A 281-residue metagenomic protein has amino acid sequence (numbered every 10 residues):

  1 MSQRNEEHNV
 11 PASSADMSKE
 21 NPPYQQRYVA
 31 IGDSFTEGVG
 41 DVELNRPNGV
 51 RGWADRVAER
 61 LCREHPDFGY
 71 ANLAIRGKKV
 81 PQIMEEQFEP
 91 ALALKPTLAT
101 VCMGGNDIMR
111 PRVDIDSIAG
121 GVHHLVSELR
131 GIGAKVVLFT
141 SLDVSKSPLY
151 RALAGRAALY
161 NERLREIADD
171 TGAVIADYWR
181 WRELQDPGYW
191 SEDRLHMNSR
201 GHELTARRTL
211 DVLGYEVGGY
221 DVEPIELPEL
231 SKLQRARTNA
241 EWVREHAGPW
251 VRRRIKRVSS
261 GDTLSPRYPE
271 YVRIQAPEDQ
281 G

Functional and structural regions predicted by a protein language model:
S2-A15, N21-Y24, D170, D193-H196 (+1 more regions): Conserved catalytic region of serine esterases and O-acyltransferases that act on ester linkages in lipids
S2-R76, F88-K95: Serine-esterase "nucleophile elbow" of acetyl-processing enzymes
D41-R46, Q82, R110-I115, P148-L153: Short, solvent-exposed loop/turn segments at secondary-structure boundaries
I75-M84, R112-H124: Glycine-rich anion/phosphate-binding loops
T100: N-terminal Rossmann-like NAD(P) cofactor-binding module of classical short-chain dehydrogenase/reductase
S117-G131, L159-E166: Alpha-helical scaffolding segments of alpha/beta enzyme cores, especially the outer helices of TIM-barrel or partial
S127, G131-V136, A173: A short helix->loop->beta-strand "cap" motif at the edges of active sites that frequently abuts
K146-W179, S199-H202: Substrate-gating cap/lid alpha-helix
